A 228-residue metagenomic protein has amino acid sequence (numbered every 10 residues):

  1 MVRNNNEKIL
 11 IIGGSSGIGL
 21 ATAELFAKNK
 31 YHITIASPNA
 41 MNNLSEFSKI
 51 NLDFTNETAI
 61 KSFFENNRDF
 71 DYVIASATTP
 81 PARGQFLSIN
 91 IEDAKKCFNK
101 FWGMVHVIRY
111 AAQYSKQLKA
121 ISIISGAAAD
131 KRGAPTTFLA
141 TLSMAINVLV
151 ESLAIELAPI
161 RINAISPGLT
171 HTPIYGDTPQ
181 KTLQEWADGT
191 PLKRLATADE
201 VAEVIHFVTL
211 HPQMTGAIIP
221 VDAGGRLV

Functional and structural regions predicted by a protein language model:
S15, G19-E24: N-terminal Rossmann NAD(P)H-binding glycine-rich loop of SDR-like oxidoreductase domains
S45-T58: Rossmann-fold cofactor-recognition segment
T78-D93, G176-T178: Conserved mid-core segment of classical short-chain dehydrogenase/reductases
A94-H106, L118-A158, L169: Catalytic loop of short-chain dehydrogenase/reductase
D130, S166-D177: Short, flexible catalytic-loop segment of classical short-chain dehydrogenase/reductase
N147, E156-H171, M214-V221: Conserved Rossmann-fold SDR core element
Q180-E200: Catalytic Tyr-x(3-8)-Lys segment
R194-V221, R226: C-terminal substrate-recognition "lid" of short-chain dehydrogenase/reductases
